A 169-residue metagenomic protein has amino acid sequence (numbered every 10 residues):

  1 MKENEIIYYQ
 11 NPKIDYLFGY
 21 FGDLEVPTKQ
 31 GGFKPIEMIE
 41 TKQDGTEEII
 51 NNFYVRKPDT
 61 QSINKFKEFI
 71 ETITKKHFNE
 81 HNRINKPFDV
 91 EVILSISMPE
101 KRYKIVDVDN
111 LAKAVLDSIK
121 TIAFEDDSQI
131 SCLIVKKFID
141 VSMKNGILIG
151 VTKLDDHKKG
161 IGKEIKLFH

Functional and structural regions predicted by a protein language model:
M1-H169: Acidic, proline/glycine-enriched N-terminal capping motif
